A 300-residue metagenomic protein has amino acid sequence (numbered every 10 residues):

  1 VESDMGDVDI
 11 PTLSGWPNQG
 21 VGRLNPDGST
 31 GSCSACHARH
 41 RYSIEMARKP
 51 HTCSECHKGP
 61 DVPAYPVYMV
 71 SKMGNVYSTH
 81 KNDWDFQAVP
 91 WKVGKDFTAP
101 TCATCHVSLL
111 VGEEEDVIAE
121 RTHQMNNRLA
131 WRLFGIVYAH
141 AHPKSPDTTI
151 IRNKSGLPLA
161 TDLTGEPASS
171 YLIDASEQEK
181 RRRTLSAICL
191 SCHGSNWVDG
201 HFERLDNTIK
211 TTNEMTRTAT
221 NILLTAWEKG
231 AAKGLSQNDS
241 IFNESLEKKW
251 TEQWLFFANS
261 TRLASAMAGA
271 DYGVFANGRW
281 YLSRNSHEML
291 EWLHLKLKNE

Functional and structural regions predicted by a protein language model:
V1-K298: Primarily the internal scaffold of c-type cytochrome electron-transfer domains, especially repeated/multiheme c-type
